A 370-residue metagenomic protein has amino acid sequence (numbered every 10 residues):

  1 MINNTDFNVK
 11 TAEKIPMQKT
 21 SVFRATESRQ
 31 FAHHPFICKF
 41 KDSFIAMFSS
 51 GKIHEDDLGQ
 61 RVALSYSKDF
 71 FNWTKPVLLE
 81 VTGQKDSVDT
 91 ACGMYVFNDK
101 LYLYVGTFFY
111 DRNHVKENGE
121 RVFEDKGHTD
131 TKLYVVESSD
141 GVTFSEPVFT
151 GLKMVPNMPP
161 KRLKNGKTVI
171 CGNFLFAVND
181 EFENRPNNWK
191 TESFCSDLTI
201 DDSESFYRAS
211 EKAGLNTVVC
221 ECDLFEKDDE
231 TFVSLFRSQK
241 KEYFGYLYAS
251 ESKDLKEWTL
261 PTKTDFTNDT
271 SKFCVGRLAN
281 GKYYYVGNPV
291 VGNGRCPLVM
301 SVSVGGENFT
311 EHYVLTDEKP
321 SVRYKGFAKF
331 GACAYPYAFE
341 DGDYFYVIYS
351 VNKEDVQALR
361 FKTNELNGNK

Functional and structural regions predicted by a protein language model:
M1-Q30, C38-S87, V96-N268, R277-K329 (+2 more regions): Beta-rich carbohydrate-recognition and catalytic domains
C92: Charged, often glycine-rich, active-site loop that binds/positions anionic groups
S271-K272: Redox- and metal-dependent alpha/beta enzyme cores, enriched for Fe-S-associated oxidoreductases and cofactor-handling
